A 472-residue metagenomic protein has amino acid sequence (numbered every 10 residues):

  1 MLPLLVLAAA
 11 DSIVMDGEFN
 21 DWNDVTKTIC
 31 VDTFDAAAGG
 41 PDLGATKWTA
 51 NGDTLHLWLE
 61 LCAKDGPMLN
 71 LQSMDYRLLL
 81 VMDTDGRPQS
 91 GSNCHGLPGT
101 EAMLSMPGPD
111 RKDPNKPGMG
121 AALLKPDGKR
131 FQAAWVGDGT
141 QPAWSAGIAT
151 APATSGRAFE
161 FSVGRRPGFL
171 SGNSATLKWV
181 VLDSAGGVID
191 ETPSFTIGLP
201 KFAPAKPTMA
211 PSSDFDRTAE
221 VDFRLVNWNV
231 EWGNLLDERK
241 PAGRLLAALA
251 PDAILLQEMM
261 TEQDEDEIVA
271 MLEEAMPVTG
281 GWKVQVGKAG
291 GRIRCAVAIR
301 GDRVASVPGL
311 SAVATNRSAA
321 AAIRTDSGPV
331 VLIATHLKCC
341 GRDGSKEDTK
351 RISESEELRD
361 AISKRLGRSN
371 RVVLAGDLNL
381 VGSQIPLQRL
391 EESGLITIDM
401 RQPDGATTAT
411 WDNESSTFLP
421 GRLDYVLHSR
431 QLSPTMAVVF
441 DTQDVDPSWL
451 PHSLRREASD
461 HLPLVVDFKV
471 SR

Functional and structural regions predicted by a protein language model:
A10-E18, R77, T84-P109, A153-A158 (+2 more regions): Acidic/polar low-complexity flexible segments
D11-G118: Surface-exposed, glycine/proline- and aromatic-rich loop segments on solvent-exposed faces across compartments
H56-L59, L79, R224-N227, D252-Q257 (+9 more regions): Structural recognition of the beta-strand scaffold that forms the well-ordered cores of secreted hydrolase catalytic
P67-L69, A149, N227-N234, A253-M260 (+6 more regions): Second-shell loop/turn segments in exported
P167-F169, S184-M209, E262, G309-T315 (+2 more regions): Metal-dependent phosphoester-hydrolase catalytic domains
S194-A275, G287-G290, S355-R359, P451-H452 (+1 more regions): N-terminal, active-site-proximal structural segment of metallo-dependent hydrolase catalytic domains
P241-R244, A248-A253, A319-P403: Extracytoplasmic, non-cytosolic globular domains
M259-K338: Structured beta-strand-rich core segments of catalytic domains in phosphoester-bond hydrolases
